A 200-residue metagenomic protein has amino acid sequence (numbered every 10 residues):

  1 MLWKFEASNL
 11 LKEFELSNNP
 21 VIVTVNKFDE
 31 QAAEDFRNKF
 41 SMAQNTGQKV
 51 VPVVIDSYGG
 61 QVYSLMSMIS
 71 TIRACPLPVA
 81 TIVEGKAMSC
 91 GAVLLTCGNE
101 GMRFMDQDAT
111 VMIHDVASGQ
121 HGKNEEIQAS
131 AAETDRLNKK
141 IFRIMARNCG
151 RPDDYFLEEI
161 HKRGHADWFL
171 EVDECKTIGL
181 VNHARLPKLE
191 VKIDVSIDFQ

Functional and structural regions predicted by a protein language model:
M1-C90, C97-Q200: N-terminal organellar transit peptides
